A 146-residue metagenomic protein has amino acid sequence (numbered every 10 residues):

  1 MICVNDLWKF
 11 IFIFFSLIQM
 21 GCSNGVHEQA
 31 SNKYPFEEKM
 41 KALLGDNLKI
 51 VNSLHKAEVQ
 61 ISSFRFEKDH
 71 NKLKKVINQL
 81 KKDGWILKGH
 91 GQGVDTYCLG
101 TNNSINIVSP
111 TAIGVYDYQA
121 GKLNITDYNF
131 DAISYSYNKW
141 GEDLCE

Functional and structural regions predicted by a protein language model:
N5-I13: Sec-dependent signal peptide recognition, specifically the positively charged N-region followed immediately by
I18-G21: C-terminal motif of bacterial Sec signal peptides marking the signal peptidase cleavage site
S23-E58, R65-E146: An acidic-aromatic pocket/loop used at catalytic or ligand-binding sites
